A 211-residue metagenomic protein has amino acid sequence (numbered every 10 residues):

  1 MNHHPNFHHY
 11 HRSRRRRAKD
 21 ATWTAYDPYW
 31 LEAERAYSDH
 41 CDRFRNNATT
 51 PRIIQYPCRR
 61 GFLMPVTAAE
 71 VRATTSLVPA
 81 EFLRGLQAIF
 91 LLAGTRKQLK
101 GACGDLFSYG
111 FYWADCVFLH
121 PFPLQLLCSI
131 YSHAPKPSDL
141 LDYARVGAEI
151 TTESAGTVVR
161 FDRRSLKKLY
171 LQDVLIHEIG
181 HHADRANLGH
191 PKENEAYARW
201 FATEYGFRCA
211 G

Functional and structural regions predicted by a protein language model:
M1-R145, E149-R164: A metal-dependent hydrolase signature that marks the N-terminal structural subdomain at the beginning of catalytic folds
T74-F82, I179, Y205-C209: Hydrophobic, Leu/Ile/Phe/Ala-enriched alpha-helical segments that form helix-helix packing faces
S108-G110, G180, A198, A202: Small-side-chain structural scaffolding
L126-S129, A183-D184, P191: Short catalytic/ligand-binding loop motif for oxyanion handling, primarily in non-cytosolic enzymes, centered on
D173-A186, A198: Active-site recognition of the HExxH zinc-binding catalytic motif
P191-G211: Post-HExxH zinc-binding segment in Zn-dependent metallohydrolases
